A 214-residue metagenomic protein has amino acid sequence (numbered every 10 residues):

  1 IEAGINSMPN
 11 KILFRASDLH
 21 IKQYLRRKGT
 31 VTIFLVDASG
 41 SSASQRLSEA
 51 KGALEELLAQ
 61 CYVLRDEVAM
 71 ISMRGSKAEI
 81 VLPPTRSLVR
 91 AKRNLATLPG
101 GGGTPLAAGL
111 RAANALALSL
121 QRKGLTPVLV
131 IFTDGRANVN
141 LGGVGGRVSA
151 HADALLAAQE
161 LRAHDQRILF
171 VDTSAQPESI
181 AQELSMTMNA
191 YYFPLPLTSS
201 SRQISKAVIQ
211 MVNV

Functional and structural regions predicted by a protein language model:
I1-I33, A43: Negatively charged sequence features
L25-P84, G100, A107-A112, L116 (+2 more regions): Von Willebrand factor
P83-L88, S185: Short, flexible, mixed-charge acidic loops at enzyme active sites
N94, P99-G102: A glycine-rich helix N-cap at a beta->alpha junction
G103, R111, A115, K123 (+2 more regions): N-linked glycosylation sequons
R136-T187, F193: VWA/integrin I-like adhesion module and closely mimicked acidic/polar interface patches used
M186-V214: C-terminal helix of von Willebrand factor
